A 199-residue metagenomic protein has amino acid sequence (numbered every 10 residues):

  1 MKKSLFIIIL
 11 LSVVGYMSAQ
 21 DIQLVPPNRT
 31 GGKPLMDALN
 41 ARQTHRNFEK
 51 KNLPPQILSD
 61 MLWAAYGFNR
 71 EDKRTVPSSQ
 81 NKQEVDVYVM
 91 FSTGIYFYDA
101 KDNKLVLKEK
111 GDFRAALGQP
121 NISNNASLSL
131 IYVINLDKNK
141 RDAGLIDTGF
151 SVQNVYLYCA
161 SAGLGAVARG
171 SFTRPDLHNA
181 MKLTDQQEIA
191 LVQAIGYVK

Functional and structural regions predicted by a protein language model:
S4-V13: Sec-dependent N-terminal signal peptides
G15-A19: Sec/Tat signal peptide C-region and signal peptidase I cleavage site
Q20-A126: N-terminal amphipathic, basic helical "cap/leader" segment at the start of enzyme domains
P27, V133-N135, G196-V198: Generic beta-structure capping elements
R42, M61, V87, L128-N179: Small-aliphatic-rich amphipathic alpha-helix that forms the alpha element of a beta-alpha
K182-K199: A glycine-rich helix N-cap at a beta->alpha junction
